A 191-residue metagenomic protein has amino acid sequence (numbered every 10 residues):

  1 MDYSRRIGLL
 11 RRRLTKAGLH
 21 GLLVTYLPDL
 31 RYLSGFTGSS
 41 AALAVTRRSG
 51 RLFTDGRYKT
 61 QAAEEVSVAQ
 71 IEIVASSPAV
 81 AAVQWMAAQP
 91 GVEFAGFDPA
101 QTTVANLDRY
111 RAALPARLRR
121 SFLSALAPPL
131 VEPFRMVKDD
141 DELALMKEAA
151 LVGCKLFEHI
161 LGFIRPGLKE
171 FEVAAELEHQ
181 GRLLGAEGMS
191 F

Functional and structural regions predicted by a protein language model:
M1-P90, L151-K155, S190: N-terminal accessory/capping or targeting/presequence segment of soluble
D2, I7, R48, P78-M189: Flexible, acidic/His-enriched mid-domain "rim/lid" segments that flank
